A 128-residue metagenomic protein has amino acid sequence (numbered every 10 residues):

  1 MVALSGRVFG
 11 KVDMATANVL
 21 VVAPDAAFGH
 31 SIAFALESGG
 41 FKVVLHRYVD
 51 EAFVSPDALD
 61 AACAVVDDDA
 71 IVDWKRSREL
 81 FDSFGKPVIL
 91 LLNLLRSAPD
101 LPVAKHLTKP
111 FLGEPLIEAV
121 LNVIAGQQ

Functional and structural regions predicted by a protein language model:
M1-G39, D50-F53, L112-Q128: Non-catalytic signal-transmission and effector/linker regions of two-component phosphorelay proteins
G29, D60-G85, N93-L95: Conserved phosphotransfer microenvironments
G39, F84, L101-P102: Short, structured coil segments at secondary-structure junctions
K42, P87: Residue-level detector of anion-binding/catalytic polar loops
L45-H46, L90: A structural preference for short, hydrophobic beta-strand core positions in alpha/beta folds
H46-C63, I71: Acidic, metal-coordinating helix/loop segments flanking the phosphotransfer/catalytic sites of two-component signaling
R76, L90-K109, E118: Alpha4 helix (beta4-alpha4-beta5 surface) of REC/receiver domains from two-component response regulators
